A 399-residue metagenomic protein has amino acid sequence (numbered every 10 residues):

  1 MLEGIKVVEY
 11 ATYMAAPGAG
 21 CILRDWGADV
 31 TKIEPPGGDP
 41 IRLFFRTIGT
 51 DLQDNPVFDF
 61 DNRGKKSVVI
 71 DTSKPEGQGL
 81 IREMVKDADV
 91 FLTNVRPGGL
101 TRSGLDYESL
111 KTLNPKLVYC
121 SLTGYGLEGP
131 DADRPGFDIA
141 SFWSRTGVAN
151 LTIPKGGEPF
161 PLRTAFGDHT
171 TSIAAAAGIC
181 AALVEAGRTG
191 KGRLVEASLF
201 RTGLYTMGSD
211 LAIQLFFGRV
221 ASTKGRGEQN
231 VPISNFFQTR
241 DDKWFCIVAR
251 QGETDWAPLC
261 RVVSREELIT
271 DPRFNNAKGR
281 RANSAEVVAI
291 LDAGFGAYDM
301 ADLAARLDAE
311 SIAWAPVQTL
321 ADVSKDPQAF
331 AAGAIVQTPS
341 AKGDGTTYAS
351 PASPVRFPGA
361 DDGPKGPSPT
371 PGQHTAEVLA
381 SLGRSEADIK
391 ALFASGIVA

Functional and structural regions predicted by a protein language model:
M1-R188, T370, A376-A399: N-terminal helix-loop segment corresponding to the beta1-alpha1 unit of nucleotide/adenylate-binding folds
F58, K224-Q229, N235-F236, G345-P351 (+1 more regions): Short Gly/Pro-enriched turn/cap motifs at secondary-structure boundaries
L127, G156-F166, G187-G203, T223-Q229 (+1 more regions): Conserved Rossmann-fold dehydrogenase catalytic segment
R145, S172-R193, Y205, S209-F216 (+1 more regions): Oxidoreductase and adenylate-handling cofactor-binding alpha/beta cores
A165-C180, L199-M207, Q251, D255: Mid-domain beta-loop-alpha active-site segment that forms a flexible, acidic cofactor/metal-binding surface
I233-E310, W314: Aromatic-enriched alpha-helical interface/lid elements that frame and gate functional surfaces
D308-A332: Conserved PLP cofactor-binding pocket of PLP-dependent enzymes
S340-F393: Flexible, small-/acidic-enriched active-site or ligand-binding loops
